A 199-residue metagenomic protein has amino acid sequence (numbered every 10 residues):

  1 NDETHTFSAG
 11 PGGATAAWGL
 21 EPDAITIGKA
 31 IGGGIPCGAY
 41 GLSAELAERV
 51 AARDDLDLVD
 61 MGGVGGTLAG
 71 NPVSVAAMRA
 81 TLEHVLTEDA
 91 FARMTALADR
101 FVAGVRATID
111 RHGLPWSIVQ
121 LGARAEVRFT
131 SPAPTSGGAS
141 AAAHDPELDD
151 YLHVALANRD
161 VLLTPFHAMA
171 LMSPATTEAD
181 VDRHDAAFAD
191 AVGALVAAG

Functional and structural regions predicted by a protein language model:
N1-G199: Conserved N-terminal phosphate-binding loop of PLP-dependent enzymes in the Aspartate aminotransferase
